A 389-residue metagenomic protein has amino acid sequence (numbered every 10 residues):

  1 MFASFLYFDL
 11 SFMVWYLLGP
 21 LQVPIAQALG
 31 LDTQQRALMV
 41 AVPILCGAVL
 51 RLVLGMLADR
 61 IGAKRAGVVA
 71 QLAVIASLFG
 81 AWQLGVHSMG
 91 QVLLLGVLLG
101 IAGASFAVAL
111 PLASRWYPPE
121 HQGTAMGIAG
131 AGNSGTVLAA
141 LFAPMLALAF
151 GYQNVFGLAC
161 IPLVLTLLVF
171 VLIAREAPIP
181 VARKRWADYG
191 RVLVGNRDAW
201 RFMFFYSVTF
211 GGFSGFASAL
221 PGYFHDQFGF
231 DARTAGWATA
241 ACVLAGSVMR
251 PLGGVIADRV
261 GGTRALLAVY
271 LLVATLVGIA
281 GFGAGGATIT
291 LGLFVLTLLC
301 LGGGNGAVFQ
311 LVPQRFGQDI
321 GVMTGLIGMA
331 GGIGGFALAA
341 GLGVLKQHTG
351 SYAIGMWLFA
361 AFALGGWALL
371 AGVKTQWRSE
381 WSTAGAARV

Functional and structural regions predicted by a protein language model:
L18-Q22, R197-P251: Extracytoplasmic gate region of multi-pass secondary transporters
K64-G67, L266: Primarily marks hydrophobic transmembrane alpha-helices of the MFS/SLC 12-helix fold
L72-V86, L272-G285: C-terminal ends and interior cores of transmembrane alpha-helices in multi-pass membrane transporters/permeases
L95-G132: Cytoplasmic helix-loop-helix junction between adjacent transmembrane helices in 12-TM secondary transporters
I128-A174: Helix-loop-helix hairpin linking two adjacent transmembrane segments in secondary transporters
N154-V171, I354-G372: Symmetry-related core transmembrane helices of the 12-TM Major Facilitator Superfamily/SLC fold
R175-M203, V389: Juxtamembrane intracellular "pre-TM" segments in multi-pass secondary transporters
G261-V308: C-terminal transmembrane helical hairpin of 12-TM major facilitator-type secondary transporters
